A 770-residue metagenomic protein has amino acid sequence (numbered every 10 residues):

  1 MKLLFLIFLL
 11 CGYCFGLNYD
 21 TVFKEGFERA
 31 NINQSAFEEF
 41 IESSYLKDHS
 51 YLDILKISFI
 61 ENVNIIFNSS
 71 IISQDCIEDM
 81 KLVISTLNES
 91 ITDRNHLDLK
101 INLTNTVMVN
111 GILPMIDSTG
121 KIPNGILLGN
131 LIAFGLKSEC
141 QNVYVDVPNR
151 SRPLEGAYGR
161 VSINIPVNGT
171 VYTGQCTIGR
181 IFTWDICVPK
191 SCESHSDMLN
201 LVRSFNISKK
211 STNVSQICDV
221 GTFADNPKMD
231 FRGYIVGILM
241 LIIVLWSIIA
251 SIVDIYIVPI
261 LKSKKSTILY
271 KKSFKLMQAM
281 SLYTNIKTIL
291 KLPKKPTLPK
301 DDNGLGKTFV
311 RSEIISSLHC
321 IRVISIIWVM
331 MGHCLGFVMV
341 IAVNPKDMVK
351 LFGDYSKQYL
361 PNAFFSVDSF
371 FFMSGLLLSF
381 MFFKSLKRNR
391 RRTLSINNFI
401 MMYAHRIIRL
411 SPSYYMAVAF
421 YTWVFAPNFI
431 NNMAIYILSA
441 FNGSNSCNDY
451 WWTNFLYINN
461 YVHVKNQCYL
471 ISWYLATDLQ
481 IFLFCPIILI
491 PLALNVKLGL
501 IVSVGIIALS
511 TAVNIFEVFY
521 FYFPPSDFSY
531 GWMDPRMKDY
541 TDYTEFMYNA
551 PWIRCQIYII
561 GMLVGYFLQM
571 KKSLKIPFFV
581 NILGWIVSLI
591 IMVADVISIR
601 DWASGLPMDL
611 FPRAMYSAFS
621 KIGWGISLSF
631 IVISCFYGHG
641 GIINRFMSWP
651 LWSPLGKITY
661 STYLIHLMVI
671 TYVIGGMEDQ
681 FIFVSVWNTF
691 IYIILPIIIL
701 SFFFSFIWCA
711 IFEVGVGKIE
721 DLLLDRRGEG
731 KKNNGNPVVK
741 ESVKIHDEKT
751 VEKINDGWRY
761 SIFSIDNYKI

Functional and structural regions predicted by a protein language model:
K2-C320, S325, G332-V367, F371 (+17 more regions): Exoplasmic/lumenal regions adjacent to the first transmembrane segment of eukaryotic integral membrane proteins across
P189, L483-A508, Y566-L583: Solvent-exposed interhelical
N226-M240, E313-H319, Y355-V367, H405-I408 (+7 more regions): Interfacial loop-to-helix transition and helix-capping segments at the boundaries of transmembrane helices
I249-V253, M381-K387, A426, I490-V496 (+4 more regions): Structural signal for the C-terminal ends of transmembrane alpha-helices and the immediately following loop
W328, G332-F337, S374-F383, Y421 (+3 more regions): Membrane-interfacial alpha-helical segments at the cytosolic side of multi-pass membrane proteins
K384-I396, L492-K497, F567-V580, Y637-W649 (+2 more regions): Membrane-interface junctions at the ends of membrane-embedded or membrane-associated helices
A417, Y421, G499-E517, W585-V596 (+1 more regions): Small-polar-interrupted transmembrane alpha-helices in polytopic inner-membrane proteins
A550, R554-V564, L583-G715, N736 (+1 more regions): Alpha-helical transmembrane segments of multi-pass integral membrane proteins
